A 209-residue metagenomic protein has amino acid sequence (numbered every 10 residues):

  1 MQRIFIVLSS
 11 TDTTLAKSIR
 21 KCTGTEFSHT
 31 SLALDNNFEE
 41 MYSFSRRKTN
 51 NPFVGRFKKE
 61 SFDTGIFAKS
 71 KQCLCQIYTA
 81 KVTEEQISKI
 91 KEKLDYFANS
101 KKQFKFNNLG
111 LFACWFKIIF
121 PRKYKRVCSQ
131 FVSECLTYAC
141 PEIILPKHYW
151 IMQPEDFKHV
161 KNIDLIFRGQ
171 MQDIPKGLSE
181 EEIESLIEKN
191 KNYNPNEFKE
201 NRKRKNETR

Functional and structural regions predicted by a protein language model:
M1-R209: Cysteine-nucleophile amide-bond enzymes
